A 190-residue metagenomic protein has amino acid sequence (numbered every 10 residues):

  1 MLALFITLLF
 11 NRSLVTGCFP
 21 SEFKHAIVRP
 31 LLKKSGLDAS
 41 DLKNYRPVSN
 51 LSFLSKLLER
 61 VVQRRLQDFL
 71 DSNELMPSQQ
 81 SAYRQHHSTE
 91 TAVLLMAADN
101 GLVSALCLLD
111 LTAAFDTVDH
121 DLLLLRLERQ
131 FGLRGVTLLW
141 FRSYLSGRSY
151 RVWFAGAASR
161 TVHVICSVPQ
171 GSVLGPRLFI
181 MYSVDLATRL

Functional and structural regions predicted by a protein language model:
M1-P169: Conserved pre-catalytic core of RNA-dependent polymerases
G171, G175: Cytochrome P450 heme-iron axial ligand motif
P176-A187: Short, low-complexity interaction motifs enriched in proline and bulky hydrophobics
L190: Conserved helix-loop-beta segment at the catalytic/binding core of cyclic-nucleotide signaling proteins
